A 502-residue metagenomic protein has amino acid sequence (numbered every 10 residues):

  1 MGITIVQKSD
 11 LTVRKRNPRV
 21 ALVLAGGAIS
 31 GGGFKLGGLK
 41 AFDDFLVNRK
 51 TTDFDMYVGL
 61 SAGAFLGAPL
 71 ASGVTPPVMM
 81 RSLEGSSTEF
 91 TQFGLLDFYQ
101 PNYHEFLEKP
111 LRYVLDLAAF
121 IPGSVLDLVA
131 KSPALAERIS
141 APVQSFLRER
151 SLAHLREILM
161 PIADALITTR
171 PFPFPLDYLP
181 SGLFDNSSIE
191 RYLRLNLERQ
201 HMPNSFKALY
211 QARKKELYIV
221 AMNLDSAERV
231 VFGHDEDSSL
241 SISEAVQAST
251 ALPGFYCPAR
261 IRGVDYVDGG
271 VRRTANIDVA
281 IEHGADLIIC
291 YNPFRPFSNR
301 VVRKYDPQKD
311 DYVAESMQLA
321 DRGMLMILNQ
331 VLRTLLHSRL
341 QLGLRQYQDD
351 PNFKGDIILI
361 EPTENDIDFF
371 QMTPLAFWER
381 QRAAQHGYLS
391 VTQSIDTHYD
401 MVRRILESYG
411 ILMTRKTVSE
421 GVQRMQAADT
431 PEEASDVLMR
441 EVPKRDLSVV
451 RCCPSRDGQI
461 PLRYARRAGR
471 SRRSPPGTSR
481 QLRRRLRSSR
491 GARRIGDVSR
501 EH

Functional and structural regions predicted by a protein language model:
M1-L60, A68-H502: Patatin-like phospholipase
G63: Catalytic cores of secreted/periplasmic lytic hydrolases that degrade extracellular macromolecules
